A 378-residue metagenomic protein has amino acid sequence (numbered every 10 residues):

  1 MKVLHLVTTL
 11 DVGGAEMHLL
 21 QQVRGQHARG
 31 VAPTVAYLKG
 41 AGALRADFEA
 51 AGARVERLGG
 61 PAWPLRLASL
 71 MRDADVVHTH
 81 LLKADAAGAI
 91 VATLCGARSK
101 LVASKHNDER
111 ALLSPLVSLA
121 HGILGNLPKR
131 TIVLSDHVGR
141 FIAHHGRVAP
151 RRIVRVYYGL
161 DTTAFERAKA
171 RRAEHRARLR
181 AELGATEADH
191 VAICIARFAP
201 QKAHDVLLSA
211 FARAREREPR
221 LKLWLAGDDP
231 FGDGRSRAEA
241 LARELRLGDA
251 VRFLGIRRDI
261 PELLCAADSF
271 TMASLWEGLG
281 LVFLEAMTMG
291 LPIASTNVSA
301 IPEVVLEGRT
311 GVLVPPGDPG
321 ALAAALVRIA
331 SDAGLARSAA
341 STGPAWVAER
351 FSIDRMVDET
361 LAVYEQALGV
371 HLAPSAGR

Functional and structural regions predicted by a protein language model:
G13-R24, H190-E216, L223, D233-R237 (+4 more regions): A conserved mid-protein helix/loop that constitutes part of the nucleotide-sugar donor-binding site
G30-T34, E182, T186-V191, H204 (+2 more regions): A conserved nucleotide-sugar
Y37, P292-S295, V305: Short hydrophobic beta-strand element within catalytic cores of glycosyltransferases and related nucleotide-activated
G60, T79-A87, K105: Short His-centered aromatic/hydrophobic patch
P128-R155, L160-F165: A short, active-site helix/loop in glycosyltransferases that binds the activated sugar's phosphate group
R178, A321, R328, L335-R350 (+1 more regions): A short, well-ordered alpha-helix in the C-terminal region of glycosyltransferases
I256, L275: Aromatic "clamp/platform" in nucleotide-sugar-dependent glycosyltransferases that forms part of the donor/acceptor
E307-G308, V312-P319, R328-A333: Conserved acidic donor-binding segment of nucleotide-sugar-dependent glycosyltransferases
